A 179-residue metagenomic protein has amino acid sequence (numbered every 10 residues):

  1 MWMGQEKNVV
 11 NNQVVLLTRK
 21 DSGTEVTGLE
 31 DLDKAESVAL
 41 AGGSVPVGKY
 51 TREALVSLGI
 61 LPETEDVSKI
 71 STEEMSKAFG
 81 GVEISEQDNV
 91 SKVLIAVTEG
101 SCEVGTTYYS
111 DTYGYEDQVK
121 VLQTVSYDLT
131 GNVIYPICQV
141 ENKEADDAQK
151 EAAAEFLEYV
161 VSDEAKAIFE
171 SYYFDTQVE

Functional and structural regions predicted by a protein language model:
M1-W2: N-terminal post-signal-peptidase region of extra-cytosolic proteins
K7-N12, T18-E179: Exported/periplasmic ABC-transporter solute-binding proteins
